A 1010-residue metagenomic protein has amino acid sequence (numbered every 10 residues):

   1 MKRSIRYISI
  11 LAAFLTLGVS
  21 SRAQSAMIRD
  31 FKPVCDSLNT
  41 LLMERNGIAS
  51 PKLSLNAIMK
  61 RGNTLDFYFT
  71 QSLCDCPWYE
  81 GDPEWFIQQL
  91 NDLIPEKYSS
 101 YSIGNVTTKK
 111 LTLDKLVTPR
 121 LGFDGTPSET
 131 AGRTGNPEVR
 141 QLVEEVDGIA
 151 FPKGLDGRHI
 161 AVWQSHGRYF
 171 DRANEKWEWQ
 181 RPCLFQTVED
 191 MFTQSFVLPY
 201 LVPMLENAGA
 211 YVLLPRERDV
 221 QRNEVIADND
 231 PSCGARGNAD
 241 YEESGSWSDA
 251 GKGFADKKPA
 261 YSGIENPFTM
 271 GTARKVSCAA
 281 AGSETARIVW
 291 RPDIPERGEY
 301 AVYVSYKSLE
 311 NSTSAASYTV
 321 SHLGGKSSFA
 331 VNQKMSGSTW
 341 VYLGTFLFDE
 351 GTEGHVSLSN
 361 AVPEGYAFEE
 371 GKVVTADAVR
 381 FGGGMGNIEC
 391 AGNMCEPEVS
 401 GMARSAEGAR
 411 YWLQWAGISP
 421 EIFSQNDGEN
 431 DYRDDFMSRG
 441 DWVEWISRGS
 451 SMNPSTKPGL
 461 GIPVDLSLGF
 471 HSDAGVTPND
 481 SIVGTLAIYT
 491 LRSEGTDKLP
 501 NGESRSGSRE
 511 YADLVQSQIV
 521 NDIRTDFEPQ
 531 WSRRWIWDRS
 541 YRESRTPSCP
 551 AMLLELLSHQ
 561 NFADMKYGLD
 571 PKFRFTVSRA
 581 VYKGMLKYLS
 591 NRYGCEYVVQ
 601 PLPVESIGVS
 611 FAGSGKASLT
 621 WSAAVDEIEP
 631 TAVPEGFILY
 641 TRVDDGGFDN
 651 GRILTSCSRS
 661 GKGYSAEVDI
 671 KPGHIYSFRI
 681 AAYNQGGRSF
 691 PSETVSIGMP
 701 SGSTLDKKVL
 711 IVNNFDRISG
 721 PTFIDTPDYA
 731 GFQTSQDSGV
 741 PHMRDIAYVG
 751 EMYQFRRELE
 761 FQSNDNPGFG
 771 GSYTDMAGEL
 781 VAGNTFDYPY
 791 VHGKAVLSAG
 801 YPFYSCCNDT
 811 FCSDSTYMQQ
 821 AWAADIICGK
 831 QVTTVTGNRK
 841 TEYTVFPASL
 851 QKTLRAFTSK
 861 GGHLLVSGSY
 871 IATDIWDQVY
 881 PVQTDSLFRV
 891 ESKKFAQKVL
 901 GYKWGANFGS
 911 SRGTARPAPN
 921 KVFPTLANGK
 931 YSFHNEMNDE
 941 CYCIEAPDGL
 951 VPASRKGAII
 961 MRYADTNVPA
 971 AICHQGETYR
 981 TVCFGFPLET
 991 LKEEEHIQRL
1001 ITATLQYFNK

Functional and structural regions predicted by a protein language model:
F67-E178, A376-E398, M402, T726-Y729 (+3 more regions): Non-catalytic propeptide/linker segments at domain boundaries
F185, Y200-A208, R216-E217, T694-W822 (+1 more regions): Aromatic-Pro/Gly-enriched surface loop or interdomain linker that acts as a lid/target-recognition segment
S357-K372: Short beta-strand-plus-loop segments that form exposed binding edges in beta-rich domains
E364-A367, A378-G386, L466-E494, D526-G594 (+1 more regions): Active-site-adjacent mobile loop/cap segments within catalytic or ligand-binding domains
A406-R505, W537-Q560: Active-site microenvironments of hydrolase-like enzyme catalytic domains
Y588-T631, P672, G687-K707: Pro/Thr/Ser/Gly-rich low-complexity, intrinsically disordered linker/stalk tracts
E667-G687: Beta-strand-rich modules
K830-E940, G957: A glycine-rich, often tryptophan-bearing local segment used as a flexible ligand/cofactor-contacting loop or short
